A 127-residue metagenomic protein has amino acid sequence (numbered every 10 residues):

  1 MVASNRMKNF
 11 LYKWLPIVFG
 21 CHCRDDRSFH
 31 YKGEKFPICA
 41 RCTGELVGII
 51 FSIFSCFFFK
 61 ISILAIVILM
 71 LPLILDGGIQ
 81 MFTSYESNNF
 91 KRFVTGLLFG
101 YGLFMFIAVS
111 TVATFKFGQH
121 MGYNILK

Functional and structural regions predicted by a protein language model:
M1-K127: Secretory/periplasmic and organellar redox-cofactor proteins
